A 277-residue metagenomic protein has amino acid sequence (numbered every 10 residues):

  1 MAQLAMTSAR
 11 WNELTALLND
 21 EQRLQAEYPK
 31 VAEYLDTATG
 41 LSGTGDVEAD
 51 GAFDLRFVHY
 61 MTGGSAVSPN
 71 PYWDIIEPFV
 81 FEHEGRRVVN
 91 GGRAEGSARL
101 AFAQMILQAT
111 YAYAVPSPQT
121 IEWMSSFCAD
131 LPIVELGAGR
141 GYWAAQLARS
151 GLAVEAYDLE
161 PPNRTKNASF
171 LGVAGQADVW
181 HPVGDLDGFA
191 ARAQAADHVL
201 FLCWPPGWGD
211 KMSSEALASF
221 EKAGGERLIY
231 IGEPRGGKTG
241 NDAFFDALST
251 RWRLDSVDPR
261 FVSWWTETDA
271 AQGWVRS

Functional and structural regions predicted by a protein language model:
M1-S117: N-terminal accessory regions of S-adenosyl-L-methionine
Y111-A129: A short, well-structured juxtamembrane/interface segment
D130-G139: Conserved class I S-adenosyl-L-methionine
G141-A145: Glycine-rich SAM-binding Motif I of class I
R149-E155: Conserved S-adenosyl-L-methionine
Y157-H198: S-adenosyl-L-methionine
H198-K211: A short SAM/SAH-binding and catalytic strip from SAM-dependent methyltransferases
W208-R276: C-terminal substrate-binding/active-site "lid" region of AdoMet-derived donor-dependent transferases
